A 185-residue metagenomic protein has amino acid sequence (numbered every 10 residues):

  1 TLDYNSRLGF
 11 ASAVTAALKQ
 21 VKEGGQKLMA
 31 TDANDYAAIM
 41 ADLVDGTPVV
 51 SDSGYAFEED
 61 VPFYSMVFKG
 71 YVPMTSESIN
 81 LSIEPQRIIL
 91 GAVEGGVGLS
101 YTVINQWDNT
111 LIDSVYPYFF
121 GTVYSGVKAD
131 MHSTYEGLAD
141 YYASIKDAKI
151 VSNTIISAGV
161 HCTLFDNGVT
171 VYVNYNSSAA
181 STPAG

Functional and structural regions predicted by a protein language model:
D3-G185: Active-site-proximal substrate-binding groove within the catalytic cores of carbohydrate-active enzymes
